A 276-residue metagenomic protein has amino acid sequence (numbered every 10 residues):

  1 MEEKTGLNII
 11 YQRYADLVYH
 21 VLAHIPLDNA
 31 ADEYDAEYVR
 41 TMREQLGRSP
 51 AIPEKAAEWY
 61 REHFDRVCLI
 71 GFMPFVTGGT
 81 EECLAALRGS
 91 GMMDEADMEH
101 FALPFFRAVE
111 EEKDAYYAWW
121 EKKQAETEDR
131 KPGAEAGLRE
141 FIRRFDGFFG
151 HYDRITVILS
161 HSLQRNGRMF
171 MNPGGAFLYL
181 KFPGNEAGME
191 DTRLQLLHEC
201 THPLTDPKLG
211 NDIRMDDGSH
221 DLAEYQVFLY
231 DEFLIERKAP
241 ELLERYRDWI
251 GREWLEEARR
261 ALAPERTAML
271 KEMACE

Functional and structural regions predicted by a protein language model:
M1-G78, K238, R252-T267, K271: N-terminal mature-domain "stem" immediately C-terminal to a signal peptide or N-terminal signal-anchor/transmembrane
G71-K122: Interaction-surface and assembly-scaffold signal
Y116-P173: Auxiliary, metal-adjacent structural segments of Zn-dependent hydrolase domains
H161-L163, F182-E186, T201: Short, flexible loop/turn elements at secondary-structure junctions
P173-G188: Acidic, His- and aromatic-enriched active-site or binding-groove loops in soluble protein domains that engage sugars
E190-G210: Active-site recognition of the HExxH zinc-binding catalytic motif
D206-E224: Post-HEXXH active-site segment of zinc metalloproteases
G218-E276: Long, well-structured alpha-helical subdomains associated with metal-dependent extracellular/ecto-lumenal hydrolases
